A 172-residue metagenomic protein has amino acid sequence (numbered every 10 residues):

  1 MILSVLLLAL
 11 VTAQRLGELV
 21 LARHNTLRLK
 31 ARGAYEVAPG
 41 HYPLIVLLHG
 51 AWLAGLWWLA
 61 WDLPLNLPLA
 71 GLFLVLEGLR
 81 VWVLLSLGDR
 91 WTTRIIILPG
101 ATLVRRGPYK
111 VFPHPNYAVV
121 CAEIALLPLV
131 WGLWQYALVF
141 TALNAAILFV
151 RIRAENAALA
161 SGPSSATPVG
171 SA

Functional and structural regions predicted by a protein language model:
M1-L6: Feature marks short, highly hydrophobic, charge-poor N-terminal signal-anchor/signal peptide-like helices that anchor
L8-A22: N-terminal signal-anchor/start-transfer transmembrane helix
A9, P43-L44, G50, G71 (+1 more regions): A generic secondary-structure signal marking the coil-to-beta-strand transition
A13-L16, L47, L74, F112: Alpha-helical architecture
L21-H41, P64-A172: Cytosolic-biased juxtamembrane loops and peripheral soluble domains of multi-pass membrane proteins
A38-L67: Long, highly hydrophobic alpha-helical transmembrane signal-anchor segments
